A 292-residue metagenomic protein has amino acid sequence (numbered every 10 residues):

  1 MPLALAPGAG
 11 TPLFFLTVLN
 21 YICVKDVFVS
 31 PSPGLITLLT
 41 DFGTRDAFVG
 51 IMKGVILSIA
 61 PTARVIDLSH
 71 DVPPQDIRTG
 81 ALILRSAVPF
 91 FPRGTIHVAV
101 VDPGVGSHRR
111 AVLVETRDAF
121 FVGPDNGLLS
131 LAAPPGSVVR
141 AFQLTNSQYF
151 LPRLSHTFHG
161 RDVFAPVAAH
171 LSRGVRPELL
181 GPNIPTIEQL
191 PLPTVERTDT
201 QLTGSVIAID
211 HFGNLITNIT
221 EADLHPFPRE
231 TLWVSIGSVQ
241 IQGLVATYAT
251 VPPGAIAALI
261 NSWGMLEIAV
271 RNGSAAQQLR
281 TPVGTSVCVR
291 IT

Functional and structural regions predicted by a protein language model:
G8-G10: Residue-identity detector for glycine
V27-H108: N-terminal glycine-/serine-/threonine-rich phosphate-binding loop
L38, V65-L68, A99, F121-P124 (+3 more regions): General beta-strand structural signal in soluble alpha/beta enzymes
A47, I51, A60, Q75 (+7 more regions): Conserved active-site and cofactor/substrate-binding residues in soluble primary-metabolism enzymes
I59, T79-L82, F91-V100, G106-D162: Active-site histidine-anchored catalytic micro-motif
P152-N218, D223-P228: Anionic-ligand-binding alpha/beta catalytic cores of soluble enzymes and soluble regulatory domains that recognize
N218-L279: A conserved acidic, glycine/proline-rich C-terminal tail/linker
